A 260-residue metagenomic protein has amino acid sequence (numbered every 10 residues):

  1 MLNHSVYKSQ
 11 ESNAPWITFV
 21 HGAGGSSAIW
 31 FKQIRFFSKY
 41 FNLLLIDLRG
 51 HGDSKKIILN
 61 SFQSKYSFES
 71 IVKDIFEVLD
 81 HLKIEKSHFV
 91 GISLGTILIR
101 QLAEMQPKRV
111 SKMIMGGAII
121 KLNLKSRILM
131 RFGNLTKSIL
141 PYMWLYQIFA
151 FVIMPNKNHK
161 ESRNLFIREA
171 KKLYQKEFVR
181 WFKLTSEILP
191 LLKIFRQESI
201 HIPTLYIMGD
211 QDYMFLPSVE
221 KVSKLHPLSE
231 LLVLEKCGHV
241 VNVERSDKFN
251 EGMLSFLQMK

Functional and structural regions predicted by a protein language model:
S5-N60: Conserved HGGG/HGGXW glycine-rich cap/lid loop of the alpha/beta-hydrolase fold
R35, L44-V90, E251: Active-site loop/oxyanion-hole signature of alpha/beta-hydrolase fold enzymes
G91-G95, I99: Gly/Ala-rich beta-loop-alpha elbow adjacent to hydrolase catalytic centers
E104-M105, V110-L140: Flexible "cap/lid" loop of the alpha/beta hydrolase fold
L124-S126, M143-E198: Conserved alpha/beta-hydrolase catalytic His-Asp/Glu region
I200, Y206-M208: Short beta-strand/loop motif that positions the catalytic acidic residue of the alpha/beta-hydrolase fold
Y213-V219: Conserved alpha/beta-hydrolase "acid-adjacent" motif
C237-N250: Catalytic histidine-centered segment of alpha/beta-hydrolase-like enzymes
